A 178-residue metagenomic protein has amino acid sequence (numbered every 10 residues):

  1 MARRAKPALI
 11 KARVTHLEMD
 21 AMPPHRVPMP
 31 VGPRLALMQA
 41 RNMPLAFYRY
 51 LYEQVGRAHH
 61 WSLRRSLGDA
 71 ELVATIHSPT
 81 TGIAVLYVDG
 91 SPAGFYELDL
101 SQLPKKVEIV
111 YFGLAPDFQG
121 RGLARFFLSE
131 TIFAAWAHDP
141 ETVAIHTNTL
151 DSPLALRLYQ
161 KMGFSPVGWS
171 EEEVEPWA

Functional and structural regions predicted by a protein language model:
M1-R41: Acyl-donor-binding surface of acyltransferase catalytic domains
M29-R64: Short amphipathic alpha-helix that is part of the acyltransferase structural core
L67, I76-K106, Y111-F112, P116: A conserved beta-strand-loop-helix scaffold within acyl/acetyltransferase catalytic domains
G82, E141, S165: Short acidic/polar active-site loop segments enriched in Thr and Asp
A115-S129, H138, L150-L156: Conserved glycine-rich acetyl-CoA-binding loop
Q119, I145-A155, E172-A178: Conserved beta-strand-loop-alpha-helix junction that forms the acyl-donor binding cleft
A135-T147: Conserved GNAT acetyl-CoA-binding A-motif
W136, Y159-W169: Conserved acetyl-CoA-binding loop of GNAT-fold acetyltransferases
